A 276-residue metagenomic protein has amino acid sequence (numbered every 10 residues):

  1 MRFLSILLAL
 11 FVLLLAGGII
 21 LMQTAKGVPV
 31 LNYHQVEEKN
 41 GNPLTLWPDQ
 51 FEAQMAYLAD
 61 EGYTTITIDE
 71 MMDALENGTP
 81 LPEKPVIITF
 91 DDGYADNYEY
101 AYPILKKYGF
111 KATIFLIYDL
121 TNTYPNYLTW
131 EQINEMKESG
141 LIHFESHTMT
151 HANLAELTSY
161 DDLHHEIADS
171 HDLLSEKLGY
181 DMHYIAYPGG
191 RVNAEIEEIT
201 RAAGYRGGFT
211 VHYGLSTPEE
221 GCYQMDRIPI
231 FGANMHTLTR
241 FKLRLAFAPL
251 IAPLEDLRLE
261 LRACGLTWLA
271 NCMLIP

Functional and structural regions predicted by a protein language model:
F3-V86, F247-P276: N-terminal pre-catalytic segment of deacetylase/amide-hydrolase enzymes
A25, D60, K177-G179, A202 (+1 more regions): Alpha-helix termination/capping residues and helix-transition junctions
G27, G62, G109-K111, D181 (+1 more regions): Short loop/turn motifs at secondary-structure junctions
L31-G41, E83-V86, Y94-E195, G221-M225: Metal-dependent polysaccharide deacetylase catalytic core of the NodB/CE4 family, i.e., the active-site-bearing domain
H34, D69, P188, V211 (+1 more regions): Conserved residues at the C-terminal ends of beta-strands
Q50, A56-Y57, I104-K107, E135 (+1 more regions): Alpha-helical scaffold elements within enzyme catalytic domains, especially in hydrolases
G109-T113, I117-E145, I199-R201, Y205-I275: Active-site-adjacent pocket scaffolds in enzyme catalytic domains
